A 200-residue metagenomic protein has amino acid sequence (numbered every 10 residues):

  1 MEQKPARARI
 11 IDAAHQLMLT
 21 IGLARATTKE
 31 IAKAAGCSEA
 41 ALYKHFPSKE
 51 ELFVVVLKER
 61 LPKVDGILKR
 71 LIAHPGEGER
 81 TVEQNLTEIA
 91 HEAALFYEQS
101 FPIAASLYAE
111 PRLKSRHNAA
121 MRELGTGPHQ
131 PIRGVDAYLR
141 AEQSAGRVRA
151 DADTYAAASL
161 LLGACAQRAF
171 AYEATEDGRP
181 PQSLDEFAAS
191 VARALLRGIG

Functional and structural regions predicted by a protein language model:
M1-P5, R70: N-terminal intrinsically disordered/low-complexity leader segments
R9, L17-E51, V55-E59: Helix-turn-helix
A24, V148-R149: Conserved hydrophobic residue
K58, P62, E83-L113, L162: Helical hydrophobic small-molecule/effector-binding pocket
D65, Q84, E98-S106, R116-A145 (+1 more regions): Amphipathic alpha-helical packing segments from all-alpha helical-bundle domains
K69-Q99, T154-A158, A188: Hydrophobic alpha-helical connector segments
L95-Q99, I132, A137-Q143, A158-P180 (+1 more regions): Amphipathic C-terminal alpha-helical segment
